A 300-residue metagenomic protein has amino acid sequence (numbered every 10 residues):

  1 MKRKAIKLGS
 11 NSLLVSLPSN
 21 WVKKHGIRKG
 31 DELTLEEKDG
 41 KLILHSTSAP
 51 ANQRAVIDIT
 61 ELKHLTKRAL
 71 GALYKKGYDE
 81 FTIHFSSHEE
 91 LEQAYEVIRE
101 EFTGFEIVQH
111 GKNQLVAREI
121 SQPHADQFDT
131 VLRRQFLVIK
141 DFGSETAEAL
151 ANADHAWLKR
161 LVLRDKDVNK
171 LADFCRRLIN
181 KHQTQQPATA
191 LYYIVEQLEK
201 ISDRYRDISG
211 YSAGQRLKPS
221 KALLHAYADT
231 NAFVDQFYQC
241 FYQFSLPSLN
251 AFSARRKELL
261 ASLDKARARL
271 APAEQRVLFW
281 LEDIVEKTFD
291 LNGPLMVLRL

Functional and structural regions predicted by a protein language model:
K2-A5, S10-S12, S16-L33, G40-L300: Cytosolic, long alpha-helical scaffolding segments
